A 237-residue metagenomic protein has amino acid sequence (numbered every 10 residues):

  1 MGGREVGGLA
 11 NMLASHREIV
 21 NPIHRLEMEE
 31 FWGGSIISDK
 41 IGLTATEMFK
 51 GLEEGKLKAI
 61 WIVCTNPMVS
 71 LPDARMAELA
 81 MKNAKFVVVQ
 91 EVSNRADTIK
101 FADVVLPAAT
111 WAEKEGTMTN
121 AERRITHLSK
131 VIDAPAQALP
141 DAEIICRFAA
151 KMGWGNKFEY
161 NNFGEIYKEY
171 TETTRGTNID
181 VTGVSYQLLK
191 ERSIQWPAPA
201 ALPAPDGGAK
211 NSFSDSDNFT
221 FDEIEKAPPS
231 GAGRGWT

Functional and structural regions predicted by a protein language model:
M1-D180: Non-catalytic alpha/beta scaffold blocks inside enzyme catalytic domains
R4-L9, E165-T237: Long, low-complexity segments enriched in small/aliphatic residues
